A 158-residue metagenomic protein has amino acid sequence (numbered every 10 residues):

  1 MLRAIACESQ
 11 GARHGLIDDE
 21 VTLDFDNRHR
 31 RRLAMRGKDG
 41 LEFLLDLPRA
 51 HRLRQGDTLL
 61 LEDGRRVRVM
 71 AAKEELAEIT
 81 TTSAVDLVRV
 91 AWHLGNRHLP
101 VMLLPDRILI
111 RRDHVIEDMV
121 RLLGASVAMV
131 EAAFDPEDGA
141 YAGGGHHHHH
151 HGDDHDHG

Functional and structural regions predicted by a protein language model:
M1-A50: Intrinsically disordered, low-complexity, positively charged segments
M1-I17, A84-L123: Glycine- and charge-enriched low-complexity intrinsically disordered segments
L53, L59-L61: Short, well-ordered loop/turn sites that connect or cap secondary structure elements
V67-T81: Short glycine-/aliphatic-rich beta-strand segments at the starts of folded cytosolic domains
E75, R107-H114, A133-G145: Short proline/glycine- and acidic-rich turn/helix-capping motifs at secondary-structure junctions
V85, V127-E137: Flexible glycine-rich active-site/ligand-binding loops centered on an Asp-His dyad
D138-G158: Histidine-centered metal-binding segments
